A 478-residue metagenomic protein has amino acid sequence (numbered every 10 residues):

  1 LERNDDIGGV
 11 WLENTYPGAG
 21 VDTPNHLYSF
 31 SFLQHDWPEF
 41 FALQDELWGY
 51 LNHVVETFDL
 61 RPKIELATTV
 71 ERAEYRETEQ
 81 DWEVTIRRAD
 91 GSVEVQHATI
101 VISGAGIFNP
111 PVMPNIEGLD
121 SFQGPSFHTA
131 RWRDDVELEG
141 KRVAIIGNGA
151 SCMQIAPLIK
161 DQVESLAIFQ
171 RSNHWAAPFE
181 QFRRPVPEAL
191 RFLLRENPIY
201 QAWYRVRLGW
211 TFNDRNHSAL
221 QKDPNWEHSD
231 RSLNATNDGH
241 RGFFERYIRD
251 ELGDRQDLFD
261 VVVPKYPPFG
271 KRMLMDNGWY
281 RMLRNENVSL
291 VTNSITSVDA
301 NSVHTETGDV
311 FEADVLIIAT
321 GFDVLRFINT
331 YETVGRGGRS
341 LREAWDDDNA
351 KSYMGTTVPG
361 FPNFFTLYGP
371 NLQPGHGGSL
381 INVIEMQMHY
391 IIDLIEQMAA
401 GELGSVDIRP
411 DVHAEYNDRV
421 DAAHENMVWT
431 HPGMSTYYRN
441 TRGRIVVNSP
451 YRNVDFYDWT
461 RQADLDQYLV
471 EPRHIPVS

Functional and structural regions predicted by a protein language model:
L1-I64, Q170-R171, E251-G253: Beta1-alpha1 glycine-rich phosphate/pyrophosphate-binding loop at the start of Rossmann-like nucleotide-binding domains
R3-D6, Q96, V101-R246, V288-S289 (+4 more regions): Rossmann-like dinucleotide-binding core of oxidoreductases
H35-E56, E65, S232-H240, Y266-G278: Short beta-strand to alpha-helix junction loop
E39-N109, F244, E251: Feature captures the FAD/FMN-dependent oxidoreductase FAD-binding
L66-W82, W132-D135, E286-E306: A conserved short coil-to-beta-strand element within the FAD-binding core of flavoproteins
N115-S126, N301-G355: Central helical "cap/lid" subdomain
N237-E312: Alpha/beta-hydrolase fold catalytic core
I381-E385, H389-S478: C-terminal active-site-capping segments
